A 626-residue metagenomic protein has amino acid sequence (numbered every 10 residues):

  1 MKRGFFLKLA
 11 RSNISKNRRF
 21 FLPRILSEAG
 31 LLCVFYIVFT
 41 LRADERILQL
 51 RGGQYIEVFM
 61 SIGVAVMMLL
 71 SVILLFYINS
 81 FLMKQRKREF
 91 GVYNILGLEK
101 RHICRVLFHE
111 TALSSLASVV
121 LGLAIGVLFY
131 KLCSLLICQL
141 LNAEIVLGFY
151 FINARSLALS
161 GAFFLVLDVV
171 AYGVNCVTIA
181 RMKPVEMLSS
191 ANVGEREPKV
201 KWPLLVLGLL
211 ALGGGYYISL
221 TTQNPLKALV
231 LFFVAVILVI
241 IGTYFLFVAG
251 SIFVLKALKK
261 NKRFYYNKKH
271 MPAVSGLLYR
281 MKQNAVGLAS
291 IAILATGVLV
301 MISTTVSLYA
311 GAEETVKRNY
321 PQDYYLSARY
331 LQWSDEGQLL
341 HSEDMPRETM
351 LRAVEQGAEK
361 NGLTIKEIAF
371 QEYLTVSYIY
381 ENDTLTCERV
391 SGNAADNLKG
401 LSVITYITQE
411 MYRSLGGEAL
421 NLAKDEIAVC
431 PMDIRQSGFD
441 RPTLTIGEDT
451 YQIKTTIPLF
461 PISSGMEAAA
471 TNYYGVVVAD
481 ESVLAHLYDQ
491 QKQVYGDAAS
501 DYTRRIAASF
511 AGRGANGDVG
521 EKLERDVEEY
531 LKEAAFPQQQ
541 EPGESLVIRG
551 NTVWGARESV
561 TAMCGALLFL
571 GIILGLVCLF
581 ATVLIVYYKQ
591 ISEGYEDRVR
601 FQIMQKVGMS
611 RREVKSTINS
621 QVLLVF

Functional and structural regions predicted by a protein language model:
M1-L32, E197-W202, F247-A295, E596 (+1 more regions): N-terminal Sec/SRP start-transfer signal
R19-L26, V34-V66, F81-K84, V92-Y93 (+7 more regions): Peri-transmembrane interface segments
V34-S61, G242-F245, A249-I252, T296-Q322: Alpha-helical transmembrane segments
I62-Y77, F580-V583: Long, hydrophobic alpha-helical segments
Y77, Q85, T178, N224 (+5 more regions): Juxtamembrane interface at the cytosolic side of transmembrane helices
L113-L258: Hydrophobic alpha-helical segments
T315-F580: Basic-flanked hydrophobic alpha-helices used for secretion and membrane insertion
